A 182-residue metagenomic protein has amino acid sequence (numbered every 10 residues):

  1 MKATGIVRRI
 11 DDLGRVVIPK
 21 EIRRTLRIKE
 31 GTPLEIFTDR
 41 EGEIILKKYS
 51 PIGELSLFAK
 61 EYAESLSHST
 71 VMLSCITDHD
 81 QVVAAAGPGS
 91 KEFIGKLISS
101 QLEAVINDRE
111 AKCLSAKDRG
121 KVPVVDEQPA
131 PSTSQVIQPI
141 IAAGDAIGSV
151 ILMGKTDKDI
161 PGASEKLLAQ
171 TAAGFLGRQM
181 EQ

Functional and structural regions predicted by a protein language model:
M1, I28, S65-H68, E127-S132: Short loop/turn motifs at secondary-structure junctions and domain boundaries
V7-A85: Intrinsically disordered, low-complexity terminal regulatory regions
R27, G53-S56, K91-G95, T156-K158: A short local loop/turn or secondary-structure capping micro-motif enriched for an aromatic residue
S56-S65, I98-E103, G148-Q182: Juxtadomain coupling helices with adjacent low-complexity linkers
A63-E64, H68-E127: Structured interaction and signal-relay segments at domain junctions
S134-I141: A short, aliphatic-rich beta-strand micro-motif
